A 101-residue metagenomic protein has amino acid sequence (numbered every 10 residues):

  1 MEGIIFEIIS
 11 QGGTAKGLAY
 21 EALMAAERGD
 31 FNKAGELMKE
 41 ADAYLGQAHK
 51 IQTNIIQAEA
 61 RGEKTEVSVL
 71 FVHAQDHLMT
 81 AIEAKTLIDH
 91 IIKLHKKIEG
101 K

Functional and structural regions predicted by a protein language model:
M1-K101: Terminal alpha-helical segments
